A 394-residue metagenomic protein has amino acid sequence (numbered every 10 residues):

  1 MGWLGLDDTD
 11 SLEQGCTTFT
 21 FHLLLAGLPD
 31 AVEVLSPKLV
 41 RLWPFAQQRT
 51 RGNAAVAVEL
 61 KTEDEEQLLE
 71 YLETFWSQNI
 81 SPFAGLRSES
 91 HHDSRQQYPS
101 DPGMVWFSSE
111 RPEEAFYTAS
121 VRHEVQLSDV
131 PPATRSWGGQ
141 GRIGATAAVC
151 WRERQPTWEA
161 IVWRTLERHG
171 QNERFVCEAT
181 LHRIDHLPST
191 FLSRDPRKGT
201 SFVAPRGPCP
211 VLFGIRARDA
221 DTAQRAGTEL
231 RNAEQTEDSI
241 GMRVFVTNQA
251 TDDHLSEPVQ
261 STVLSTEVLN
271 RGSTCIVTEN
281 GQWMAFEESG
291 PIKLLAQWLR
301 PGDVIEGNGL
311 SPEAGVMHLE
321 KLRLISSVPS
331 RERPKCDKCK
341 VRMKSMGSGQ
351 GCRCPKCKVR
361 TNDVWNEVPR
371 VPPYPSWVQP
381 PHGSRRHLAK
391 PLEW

Functional and structural regions predicted by a protein language model:
G2-W43: N-terminal ordered "arm"
P37-V58: Short, charge-patterned binding micro-sites
L68-D252: Long, hydrophobic alpha/beta structural blocks
D219, T228, D252-G272, E306 (+1 more regions): Structural detector for short beta-strands of small beta-barrel domains
E267-E279, K293, L310-V328, M346: OB-fold single-stranded nucleic acid-binding module
G281-Q297: Beta-strand/loop nucleic-acid-binding surfaces
L299-I305: Short, well-ordered loop/turn sites that connect or cap secondary structure elements
R323-A389, E393: Cys/His-rich short segments
